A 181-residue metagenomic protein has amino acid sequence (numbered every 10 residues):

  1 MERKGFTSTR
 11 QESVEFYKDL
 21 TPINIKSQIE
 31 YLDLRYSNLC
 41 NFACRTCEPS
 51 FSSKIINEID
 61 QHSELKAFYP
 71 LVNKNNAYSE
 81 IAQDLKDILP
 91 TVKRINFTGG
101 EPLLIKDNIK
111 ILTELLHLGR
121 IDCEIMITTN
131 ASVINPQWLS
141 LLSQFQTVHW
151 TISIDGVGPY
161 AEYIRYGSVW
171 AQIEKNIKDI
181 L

Functional and structural regions predicted by a protein language model:
M1, L39-S50: Local cysteine-cluster metal-coordination motifs and their immediate loop/turn environment, predominantly Fe-S cluster
M1-E30, S50: Flexible, acidic/Gly-rich N-terminal and inter-domain linker regions that tether and position cofactor-handling modules
F16-I25, N75-K86: A Trp-anchored, charged/polar loop motif used as the substrate-binding/catalytic surface of acyl/ester-handling
I29-L39, S50-A77, P90-I105, L118-N135 (+1 more regions): Core AdoMet radical
Y78-Q83, I109-T113, Q137-W138: Leucine-rich repeat
K86, L116, L142-S143, L181: N-terminal cationic-hydrophobic initiation segments that often serve targeting/anchoring roles
L112, L139, E174-K178: Generic structural signal for well-ordered alpha-helices, preferentially at hydrophobic/aromatic core positions
